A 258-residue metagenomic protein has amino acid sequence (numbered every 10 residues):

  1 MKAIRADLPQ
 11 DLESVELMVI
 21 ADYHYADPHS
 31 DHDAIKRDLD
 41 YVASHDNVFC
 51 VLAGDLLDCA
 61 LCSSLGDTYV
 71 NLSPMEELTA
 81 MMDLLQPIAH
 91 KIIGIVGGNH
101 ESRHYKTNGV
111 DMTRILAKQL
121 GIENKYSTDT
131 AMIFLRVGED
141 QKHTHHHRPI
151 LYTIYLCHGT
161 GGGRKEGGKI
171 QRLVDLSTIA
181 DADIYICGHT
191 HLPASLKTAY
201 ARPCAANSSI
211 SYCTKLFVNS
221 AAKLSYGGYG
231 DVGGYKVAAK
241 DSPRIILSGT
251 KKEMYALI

Functional and structural regions predicted by a protein language model:
A3-S127: Core catalytic region of metal-dependent phosphoesterases/phosphodiesterases, especially metallo-beta-lactamase-like
A6-M18, I133-I154, Y212-K215: Beta-strand-turn-beta hairpins that frame and shape the catalytic cleft of phosphate-ester-processing enzymes
I20-A21, A53, V96-G98, C157-G159 (+2 more regions): Short His-Asn-centered micro-motif
Y25-A26, Q141-H146, K165: Low-complexity, intrinsically disordered short segments enriched for Gly/Pro and polybasic residues
Q86-P87, G109-G121, H146-R148, V174-I179 (+1 more regions): Short, surface-exposed basic-aromatic patches at helix termini and helix-loop junctions that form
H100-S102, G138-D140, G159-G162, H191-L192: Short acidic/polar capping segments at secondary-structure boundaries
T130: Class I SAM-dependent methyltransferase SAM-binding "motif I" and its flanking Rossmann-like core
I150-I154, T160-A256: Conserved beta-sheet core of the metallophosphoesterase superfamily
